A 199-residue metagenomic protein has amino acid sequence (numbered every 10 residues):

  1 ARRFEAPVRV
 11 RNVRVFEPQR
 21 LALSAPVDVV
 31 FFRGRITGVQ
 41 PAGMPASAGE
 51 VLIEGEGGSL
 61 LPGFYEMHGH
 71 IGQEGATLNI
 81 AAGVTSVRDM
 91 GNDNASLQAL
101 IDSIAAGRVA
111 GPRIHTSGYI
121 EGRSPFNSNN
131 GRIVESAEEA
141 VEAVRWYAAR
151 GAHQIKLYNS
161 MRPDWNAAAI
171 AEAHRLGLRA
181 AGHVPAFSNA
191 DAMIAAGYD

Functional and structural regions predicted by a protein language model:
A1-E5: N-terminal pre-domain segments of enzymes
N12, A48-E50, V84, G197-Y198: Short, well-ordered alpha-helix to beta-strand connector turns
N12-V13, G34, A173: Solvent-exposed loop/turn tips at the surfaces of repeat/solenoid architectures
F16-E17: Short solvent-exposed capping/turn motifs at the termini of beta-strands
R20-L61: Histidine-rich, glycine-flanked metal-binding segment
G55-L61, M67, I71, G75-D199: Divalent-metal coordination cores built from histidine and acidic residues
